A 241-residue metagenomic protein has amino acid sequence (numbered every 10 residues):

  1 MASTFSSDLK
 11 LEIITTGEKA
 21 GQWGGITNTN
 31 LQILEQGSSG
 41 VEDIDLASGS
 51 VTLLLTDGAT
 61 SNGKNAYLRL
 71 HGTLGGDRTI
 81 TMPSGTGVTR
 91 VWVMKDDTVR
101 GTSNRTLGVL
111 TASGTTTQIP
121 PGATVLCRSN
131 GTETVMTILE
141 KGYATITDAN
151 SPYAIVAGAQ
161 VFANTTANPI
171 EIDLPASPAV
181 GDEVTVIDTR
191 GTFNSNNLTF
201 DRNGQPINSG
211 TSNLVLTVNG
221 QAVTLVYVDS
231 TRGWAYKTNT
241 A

Functional and structural regions predicted by a protein language model:
A2-L9, I13-L107, L139-D201, S230-A241: Exposed extracellular interaction/assembly regions and N-terminal maturation sites
L54, Q118, E171-D173, V215 (+1 more regions): Generic structural detector for well-ordered beta-strands
T79-V88, I119-G122, L214-Q221: Extracellular beta-strand-rich solenoid/capping regions of secreted or surface-exposed proteins that bind or remodel
T111-T116, R202-G210: Short edge-strand/loop segments of extracellular domains
G114-G122, L126: A short alpha->loop->secondary-structure connector
G122, V186-D188, S209-S212, T224-V226: Glycine-rich loops and low-complexity Gly/Arg-rich segments that provide flexible linkers or classic glycine-based
V125-G142, L216-A241: Low-complexity acidic/polar repeat-biased segments
